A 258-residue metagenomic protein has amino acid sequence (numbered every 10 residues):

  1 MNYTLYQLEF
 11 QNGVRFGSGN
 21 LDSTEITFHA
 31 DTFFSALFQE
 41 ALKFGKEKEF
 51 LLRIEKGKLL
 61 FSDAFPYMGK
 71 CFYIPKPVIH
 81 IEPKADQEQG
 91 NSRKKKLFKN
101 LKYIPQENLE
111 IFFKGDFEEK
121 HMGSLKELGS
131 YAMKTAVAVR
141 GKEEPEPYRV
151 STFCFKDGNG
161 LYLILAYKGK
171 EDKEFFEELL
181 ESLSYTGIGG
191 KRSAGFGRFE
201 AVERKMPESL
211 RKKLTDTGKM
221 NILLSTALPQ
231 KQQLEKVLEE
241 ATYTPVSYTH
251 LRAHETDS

Functional and structural regions predicted by a protein language model:
M1-K58, S258: N-terminal ordered "arm"
T4, G57, N159, G195-G197: Residues that flank catalytic or metal-binding motifs in active/ligand-binding sites
F10-N12, F65, L165-G169, E203: Short, flexible loop/turn elements at secondary-structure junctions
L52-K84: Polyanion/phosphate-binding surface patch
I74-G190, E200: RAMP-family (Cas7-like) RNA-binding scaffold and associated basic/acidic loop-rich RNA-contact surfaces
K173-Q233: A contiguous, surface-oriented mixed alpha/beta subdomain in the mid-to-C-terminal portion of proteins that forms
S225, V237-T242, S247: Long, charge-rich alpha-helical interaction segments
T249-D257: Conserved small/polar residues in nucleotide/adenosyl-binding loops
